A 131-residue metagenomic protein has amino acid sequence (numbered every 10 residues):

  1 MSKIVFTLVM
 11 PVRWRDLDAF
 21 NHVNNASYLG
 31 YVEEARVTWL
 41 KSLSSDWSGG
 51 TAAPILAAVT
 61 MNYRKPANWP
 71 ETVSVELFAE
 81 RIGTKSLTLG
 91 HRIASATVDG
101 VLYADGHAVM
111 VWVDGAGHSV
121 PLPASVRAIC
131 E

Functional and structural regions predicted by a protein language model:
S2-A58, D114-E131: Hot-dog-fold acyl-thioester-processing enzymes
K3-L8, Y63, A67-W69, E80-E131: HotDog/MaoC-like acyl-thioester-processing domains
A19-H22, K65-P66, E71: Short histidine-centered beta-strand/loop micro-motifs that create catalytic or ligand/metal-coordination sites
A57-Y63, S74-E76, G90: Short structured motifs
